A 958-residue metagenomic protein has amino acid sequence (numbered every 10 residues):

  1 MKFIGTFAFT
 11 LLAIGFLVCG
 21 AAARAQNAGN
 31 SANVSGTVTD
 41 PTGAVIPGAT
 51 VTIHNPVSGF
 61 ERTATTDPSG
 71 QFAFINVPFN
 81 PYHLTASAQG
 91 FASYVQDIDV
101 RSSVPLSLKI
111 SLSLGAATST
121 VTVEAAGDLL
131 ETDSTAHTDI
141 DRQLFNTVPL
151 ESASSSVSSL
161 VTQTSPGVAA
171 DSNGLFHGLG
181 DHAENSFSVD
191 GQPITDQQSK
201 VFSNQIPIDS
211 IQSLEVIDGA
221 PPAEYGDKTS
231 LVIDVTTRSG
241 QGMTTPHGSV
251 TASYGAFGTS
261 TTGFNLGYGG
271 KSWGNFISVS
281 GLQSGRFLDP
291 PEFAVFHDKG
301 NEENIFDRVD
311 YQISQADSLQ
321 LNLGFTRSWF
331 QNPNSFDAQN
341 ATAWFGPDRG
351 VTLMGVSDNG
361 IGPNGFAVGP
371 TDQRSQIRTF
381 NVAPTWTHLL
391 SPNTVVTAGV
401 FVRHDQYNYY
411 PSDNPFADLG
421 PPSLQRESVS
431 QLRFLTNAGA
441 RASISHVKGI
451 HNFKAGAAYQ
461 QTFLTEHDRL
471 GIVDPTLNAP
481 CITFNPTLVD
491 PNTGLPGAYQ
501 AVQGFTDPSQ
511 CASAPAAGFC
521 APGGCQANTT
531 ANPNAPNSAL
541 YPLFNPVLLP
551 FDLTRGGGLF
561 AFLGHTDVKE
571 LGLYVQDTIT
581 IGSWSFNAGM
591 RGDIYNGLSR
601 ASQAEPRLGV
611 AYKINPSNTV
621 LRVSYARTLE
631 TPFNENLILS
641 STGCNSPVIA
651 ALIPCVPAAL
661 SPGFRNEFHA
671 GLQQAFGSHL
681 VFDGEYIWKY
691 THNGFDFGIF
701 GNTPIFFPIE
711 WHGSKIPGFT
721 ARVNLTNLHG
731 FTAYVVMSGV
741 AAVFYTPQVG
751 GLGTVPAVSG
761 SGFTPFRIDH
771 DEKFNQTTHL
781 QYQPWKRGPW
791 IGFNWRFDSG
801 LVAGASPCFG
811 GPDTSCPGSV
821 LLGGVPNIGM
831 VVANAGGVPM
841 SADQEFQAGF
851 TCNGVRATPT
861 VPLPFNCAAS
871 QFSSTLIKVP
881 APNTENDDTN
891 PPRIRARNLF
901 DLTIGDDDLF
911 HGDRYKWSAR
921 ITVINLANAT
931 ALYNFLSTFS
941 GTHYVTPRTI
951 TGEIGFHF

Functional and structural regions predicted by a protein language model:
K2-A136, E151, P193: Periplasm-facing N-terminal accessory domains of Gram-negative outer-membrane beta-barrel systems
F91-P222, D227, V232, T236-S239 (+3 more regions): Periplasmic N-terminal accessory/gating domains of Gram-negative outer-membrane beta-barrel systems
Y254-Q283, F293-N334, R374-V395, P606: Transmembrane beta-barrel wall of Gram-negative outer-membrane proteins
F296-D298, A316-L389, D405-P421, Q425-F434: Flexible loop and strand-edge segments within Gram-negative outer membrane beta-barrel domains
S335-F336, L598, Y612, P616-E667 (+4 more regions): Surface-exposed extracellular loop regions of Gram-negative outer-membrane beta-barrel proteins, predominantly
T397-F401, N408-Y409, K613, L652 (+4 more regions): Membrane-embedded beta-barrel scaffold of Gram-negative outer-membrane proteins
T580-S585, Y686-Y690, P708-P807, C867: Gram-negative outer-membrane beta-barrel transporters
R796-P880, I894-L899, D906-F958: C-terminal beta-signal and adjacent terminal beta-strands/loops of Gram-negative outer-membrane beta-barrel proteins
